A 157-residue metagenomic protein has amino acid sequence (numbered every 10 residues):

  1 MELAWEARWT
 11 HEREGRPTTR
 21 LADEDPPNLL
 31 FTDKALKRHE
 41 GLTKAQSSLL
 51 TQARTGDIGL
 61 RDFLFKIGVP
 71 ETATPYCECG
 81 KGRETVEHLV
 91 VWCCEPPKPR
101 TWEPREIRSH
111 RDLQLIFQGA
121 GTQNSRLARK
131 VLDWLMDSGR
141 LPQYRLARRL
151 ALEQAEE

Functional and structural regions predicted by a protein language model:
M1-R54: Acidic catalytic cores of enzymes that act on phosphate-bearing nucleotides/polynucleotides
R38-E157: Family-specific functional microsites
